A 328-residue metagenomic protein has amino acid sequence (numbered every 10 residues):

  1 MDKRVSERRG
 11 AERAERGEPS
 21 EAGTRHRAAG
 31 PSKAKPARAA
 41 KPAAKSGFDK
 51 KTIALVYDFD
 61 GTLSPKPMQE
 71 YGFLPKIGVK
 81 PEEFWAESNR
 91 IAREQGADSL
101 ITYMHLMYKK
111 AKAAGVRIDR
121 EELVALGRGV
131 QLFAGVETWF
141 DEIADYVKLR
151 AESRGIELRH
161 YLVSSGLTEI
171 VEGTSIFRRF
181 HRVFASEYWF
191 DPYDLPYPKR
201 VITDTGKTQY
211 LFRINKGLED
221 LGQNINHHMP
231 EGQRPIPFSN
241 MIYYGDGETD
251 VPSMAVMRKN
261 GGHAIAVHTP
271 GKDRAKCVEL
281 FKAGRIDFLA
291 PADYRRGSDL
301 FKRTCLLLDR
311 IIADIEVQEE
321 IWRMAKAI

Functional and structural regions predicted by a protein language model:
M1-A43: Polybasic, lysine-enriched low-complexity intrinsically disordered terminal tails
K33-P192, L280, G284-D287: Alpha-helical substrate-recognition element adjacent to the catalytic core
Y71, F190, D204-K207, P230 (+3 more regions): Acidic, low-complexity intrinsically disordered regions
A92, H105-Y108, L195-L221: Low-complexity, serine/threonine/proline-enriched polar segments
V136, N226-H227, D250, D273: Amphipathic coiled-coil/heptad-repeat helices and related helical stalk/stem segments that mediate oligomerization
E172-T174, D194-Y197, S253-V256: A short secondary-structure junction signal
T208-T249: Conserved Lys-Pro-Asp/Glu-containing loop-to-beta segment of HAD-superfamily phosphomonoesterases, centered on
P237-I328: Mg2+-dependent phosphoryl-transfer enzymes with acidic/Ser/Thr/Gly-rich catalytic loops
